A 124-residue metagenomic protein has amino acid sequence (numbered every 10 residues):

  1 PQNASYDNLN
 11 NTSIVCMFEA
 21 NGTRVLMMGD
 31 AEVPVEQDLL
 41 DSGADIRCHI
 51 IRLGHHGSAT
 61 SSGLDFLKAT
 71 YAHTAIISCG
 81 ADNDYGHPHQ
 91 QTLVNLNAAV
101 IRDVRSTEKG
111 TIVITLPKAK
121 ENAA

Functional and structural regions predicted by a protein language model:
P1-I50, T111-A124: Core dinuclear metal-dependent hydrolase active-site scaffold
Q2-N3, A59-D65: Alpha-helical scaffolding within the catalytic cores of extracellular/periplasmic polymer-degrading hydrolases
N3-N10, C79-A124: Binuclear metal-ion centers of metallo-dependent hydrolases, dominated by the metallo-beta-lactamase
V25-G29, R47-S58, T74-G80, R105-E108: Active-site neighborhood of phospho(di)ester-bond hydrolases with catalytic His/Asp-centered motifs
E32-Q37, G57-S62, D82-P88, I112-V113: Active-site environment of divalent metal-dependent phosphoester hydrolases
G43-R47, F66-Y71, L96-A99: Short, conserved loop/helix-junction motifs that constitute active-site signature segments in enzyme catalytic cores
